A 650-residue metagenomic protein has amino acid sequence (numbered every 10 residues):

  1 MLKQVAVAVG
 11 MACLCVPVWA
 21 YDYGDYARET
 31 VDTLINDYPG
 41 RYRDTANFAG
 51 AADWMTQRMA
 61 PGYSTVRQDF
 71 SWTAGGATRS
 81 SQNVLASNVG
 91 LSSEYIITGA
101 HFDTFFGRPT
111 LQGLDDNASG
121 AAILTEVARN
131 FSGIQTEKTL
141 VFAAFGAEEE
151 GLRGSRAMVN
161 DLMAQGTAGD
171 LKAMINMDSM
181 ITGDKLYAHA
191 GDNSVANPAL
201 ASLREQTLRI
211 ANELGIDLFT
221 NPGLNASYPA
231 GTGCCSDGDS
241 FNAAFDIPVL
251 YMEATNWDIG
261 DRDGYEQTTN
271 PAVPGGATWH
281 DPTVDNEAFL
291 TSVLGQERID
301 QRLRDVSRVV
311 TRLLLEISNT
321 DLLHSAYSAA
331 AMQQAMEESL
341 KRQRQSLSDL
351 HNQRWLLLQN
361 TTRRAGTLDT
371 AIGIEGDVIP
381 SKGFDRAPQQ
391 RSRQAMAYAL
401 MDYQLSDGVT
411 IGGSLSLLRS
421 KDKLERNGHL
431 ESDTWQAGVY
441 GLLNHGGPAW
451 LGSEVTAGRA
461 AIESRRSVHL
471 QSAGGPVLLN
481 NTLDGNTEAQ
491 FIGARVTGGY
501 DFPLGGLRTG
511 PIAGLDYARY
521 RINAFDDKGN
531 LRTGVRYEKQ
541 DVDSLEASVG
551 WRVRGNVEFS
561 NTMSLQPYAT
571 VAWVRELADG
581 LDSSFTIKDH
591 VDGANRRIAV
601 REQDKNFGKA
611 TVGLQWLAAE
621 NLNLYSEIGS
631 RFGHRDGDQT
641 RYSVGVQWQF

Functional and structural regions predicted by a protein language model:
M1-W19: Gram-negative bacterial Sec-dependent N-terminal signal peptides
Y21-D22, I35-A49, F70-G75, R108-N117 (+6 more regions): Second-shell loop/turn segments in exported
Y26-I35, V66-R67, N83-S87, Y95-A100 (+7 more regions): Structural recognition of the beta-strand scaffold that forms the well-ordered cores of secreted hydrolase catalytic
E29-V89: A non-catalytic alpha/beta surface segment that caps or lines the substrate-entry region of metallo-dependent hydrolase
S80, F106-A199: Acidic/histidine-rich catalytic neighborhood of metal-dependent amide-processing enzymes
T182, L186-H189, P229-L322: Active-site-adjacent mobile loop/cap segments within catalytic or ligand-binding domains
N212-S236, E253-N256, Q566-T570: Short catalytic/ligand-gating loop segments at beta-alpha or beta-beta junctions within enzyme catalytic domains
T320-G452, T456-A461, N480-F650: Secretion/assembly modules of Gram-negative surface proteins
